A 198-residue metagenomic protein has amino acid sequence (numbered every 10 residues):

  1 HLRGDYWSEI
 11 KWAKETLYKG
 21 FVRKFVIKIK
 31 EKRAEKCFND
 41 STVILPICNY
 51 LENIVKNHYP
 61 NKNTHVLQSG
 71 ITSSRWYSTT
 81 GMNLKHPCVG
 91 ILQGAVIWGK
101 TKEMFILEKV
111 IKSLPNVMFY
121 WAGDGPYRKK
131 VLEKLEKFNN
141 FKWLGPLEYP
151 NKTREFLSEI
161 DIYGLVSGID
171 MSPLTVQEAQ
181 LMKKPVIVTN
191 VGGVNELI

Functional and structural regions predicted by a protein language model:
H1-Y18, R23-K24, L45, H65: Active-site proximal beta-strand in glycosyltransferases
F21-I44: Membrane-proximal helix-turn-helix segments that form the acceptor-binding/catalytic region of lipid-linked
C37-D40, E52-I71: Helix-loop-beta element that forms the nucleotide-linked donor phosphate-binding surface in glycosyltransferases
G81-K102, E108-K112, F119-Y120: Conserved donor-binding/catalytic core segment of Leloir-type glycosyltransferases
K129-E148: Nucleotide-activated donor-binding/catalytic signature segment of Leloir-type glycosyltransferases, i.e., the conserved
R154, S172, V176-L181, N195-E196: Short alpha-helical segment that forms part of, or immediately flanks, the ligand-binding pocket in carbohydrate-active
G168-I169: Aromatic "clamp/platform" in nucleotide-sugar-dependent glycosyltransferases that forms part of the donor/acceptor
P185-V188: Short hydrophobic beta-strand element within catalytic cores of glycosyltransferases and related nucleotide-activated
